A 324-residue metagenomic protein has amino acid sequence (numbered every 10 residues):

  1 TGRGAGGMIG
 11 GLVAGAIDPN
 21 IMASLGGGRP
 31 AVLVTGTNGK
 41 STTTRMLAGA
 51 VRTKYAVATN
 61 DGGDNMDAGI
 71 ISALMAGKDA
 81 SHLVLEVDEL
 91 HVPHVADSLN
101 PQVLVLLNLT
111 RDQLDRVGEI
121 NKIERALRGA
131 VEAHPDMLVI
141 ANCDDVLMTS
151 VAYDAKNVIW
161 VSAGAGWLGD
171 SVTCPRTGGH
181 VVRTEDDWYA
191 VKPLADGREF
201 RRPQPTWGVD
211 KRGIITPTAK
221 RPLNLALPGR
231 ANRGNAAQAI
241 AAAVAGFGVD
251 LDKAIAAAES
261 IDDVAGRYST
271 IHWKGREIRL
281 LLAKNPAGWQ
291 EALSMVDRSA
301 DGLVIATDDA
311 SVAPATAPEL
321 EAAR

Functional and structural regions predicted by a protein language model:
T1-W160, W167, T173: Phosphate-binding loop of NTP-binding sites
M8, R29, T42, N65 (+9 more regions): Conserved active-site and cofactor/substrate-binding residues in soluble primary-metabolism enzymes
L33-K54, S98, A254-Y268, A287-V296: Short, compositionally biased "basic patch" segments
G36-T37, G62, A163, A256 (+1 more regions): Cofactor-binding loop segments of dinucleotide-utilizing enzymes, especially the Rossmann-like FAD- and NAD(P)+-binding
L47, V51, I70-L74, A236-G246 (+1 more regions): Buried hydrophobic packing segments
N157-A287: Adenine nucleotide phosphate-binding catalytic loops in nucleotide-utilizing enzymes
V264, L282-R324: Active-site beta-alpha connecting loops in nucleotide-dependent enzymes
